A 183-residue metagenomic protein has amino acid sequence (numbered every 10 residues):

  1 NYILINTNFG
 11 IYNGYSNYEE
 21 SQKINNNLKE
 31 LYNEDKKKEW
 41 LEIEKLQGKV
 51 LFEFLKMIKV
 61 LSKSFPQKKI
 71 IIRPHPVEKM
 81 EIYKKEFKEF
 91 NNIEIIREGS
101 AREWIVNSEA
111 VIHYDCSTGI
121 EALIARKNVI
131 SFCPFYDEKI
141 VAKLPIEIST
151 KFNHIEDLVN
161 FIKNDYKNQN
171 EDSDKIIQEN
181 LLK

Functional and structural regions predicted by a protein language model:
N1-E86: Conserved catalytic-core segment of nucleotide-activated headgroup transferases in glycan assembly
N1-I3, S108-D115, D165-Q169: Short, surface-exposed amphipathic charged segments that create phosphate/polyanion-binding patches used for binding
F9-G10, I93, F161: Long, low-complexity, Lys/Arg-enriched
G10, V77, G99-S100, Y136 (+1 more regions): Residue-level detector of flexible, active-site-proximal loop/helix-junction positions within diverse enzyme catalytic
L28, Y32-D35, I96, V129-C133: Membrane-targeting and insertion segments and their boundary/processing signals
I43-G48, F52-L55, K68-I120, I124-A125 (+1 more regions): Donor nucleotide-activated moiety binding/catalytic core segment of transferases that use nucleotide-activated donors
K56-K63, V106, N160-K163: Surface-exposed alpha-helical segments enriched in charged/polar residues
K84-F90, S117-L182: Catalytic binding pocket for nucleotide-activated donors in carbohydrate/polymer assembly enzymes
